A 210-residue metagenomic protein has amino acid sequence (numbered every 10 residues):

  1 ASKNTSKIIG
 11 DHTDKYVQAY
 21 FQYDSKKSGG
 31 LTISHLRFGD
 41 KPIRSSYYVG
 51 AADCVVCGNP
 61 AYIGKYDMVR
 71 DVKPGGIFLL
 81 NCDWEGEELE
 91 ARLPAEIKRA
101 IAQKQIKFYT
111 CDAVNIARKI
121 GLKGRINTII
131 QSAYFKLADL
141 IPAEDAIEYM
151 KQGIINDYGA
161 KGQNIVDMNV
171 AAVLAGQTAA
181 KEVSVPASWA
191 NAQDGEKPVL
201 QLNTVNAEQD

Functional and structural regions predicted by a protein language model:
A1-D210: Active-site cofactor/cluster-binding pocket
